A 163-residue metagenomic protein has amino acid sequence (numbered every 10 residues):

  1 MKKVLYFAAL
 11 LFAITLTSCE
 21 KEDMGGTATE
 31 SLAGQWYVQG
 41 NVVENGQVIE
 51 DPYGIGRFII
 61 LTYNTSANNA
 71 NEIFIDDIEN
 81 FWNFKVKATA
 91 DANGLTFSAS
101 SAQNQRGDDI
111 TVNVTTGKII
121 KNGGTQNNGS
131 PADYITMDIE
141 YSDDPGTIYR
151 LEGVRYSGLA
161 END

Functional and structural regions predicted by a protein language model:
K2-A9: Sec-dependent signal peptide recognition, specifically the positively charged N-region followed immediately by
T15-S18: C-terminal motif of bacterial Sec signal peptides marking the signal peptidase cleavage site
E20-D23: Bacterial signal peptide processing site
G25-D163: First exposed extracellular module after export/assembly in secreted or surface-exposed proteins
